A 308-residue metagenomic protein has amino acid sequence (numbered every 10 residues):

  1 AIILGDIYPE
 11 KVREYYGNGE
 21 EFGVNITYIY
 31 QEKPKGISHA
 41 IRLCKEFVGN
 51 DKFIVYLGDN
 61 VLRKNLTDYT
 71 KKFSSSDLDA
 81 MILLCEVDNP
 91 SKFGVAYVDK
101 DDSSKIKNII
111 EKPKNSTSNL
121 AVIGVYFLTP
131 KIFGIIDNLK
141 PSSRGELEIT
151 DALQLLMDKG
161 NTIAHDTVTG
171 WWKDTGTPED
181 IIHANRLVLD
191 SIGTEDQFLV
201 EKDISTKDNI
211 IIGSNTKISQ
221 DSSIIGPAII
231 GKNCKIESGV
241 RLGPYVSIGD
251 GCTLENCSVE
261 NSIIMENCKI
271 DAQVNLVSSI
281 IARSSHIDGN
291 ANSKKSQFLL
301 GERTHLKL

Functional and structural regions predicted by a protein language model:
A1-D6, L83-L84, I263, I280: Short internal beta-strands
A1-L57, V61, L66-D68, S75 (+3 more regions): Conserved N-terminal catalytic core of the sugar/cofactor nucleotidyltransferase
I7, P130-K131, E179: Alpha-helix/helix-capping structural signal
V12-Y16, I136, A184: Hydrophobic packing residues within well-ordered alpha-helices of enzyme cores
N25-T27, K105, T162-A164: Conserved beta-strand segments of alpha/beta enzyme cores
D59, E86, T177: Active-site glycine-centered loops adjacent to acidic/histidine catalytic or metal-binding residues that shape
L62-S143: Conserved core of the sugar-phosphate nucleotidyltransferase
N138-L308: Left-handed beta-helix
